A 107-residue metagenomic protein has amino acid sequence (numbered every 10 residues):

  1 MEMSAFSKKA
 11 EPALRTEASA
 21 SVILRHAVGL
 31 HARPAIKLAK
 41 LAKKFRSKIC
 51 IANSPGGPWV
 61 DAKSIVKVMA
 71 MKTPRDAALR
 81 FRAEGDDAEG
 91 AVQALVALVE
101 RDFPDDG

Functional and structural regions predicted by a protein language model:
E2-E17, R75-L79, D87-G107: C-terminal binding/interaction regions
R15-H26: Short amphipathic
L24-V28, N53-P55: Short, well-ordered turn and helix-capping elements at secondary-structure junctions
H31: Conserved nucleotide-state-sensing and coupling region of NTP-binding domains
L38: Serine-dependent acyl-ester chemistry module
R46, C50-A94: Amphipathic, hydrophobic secondary-structure cores in small proteins
